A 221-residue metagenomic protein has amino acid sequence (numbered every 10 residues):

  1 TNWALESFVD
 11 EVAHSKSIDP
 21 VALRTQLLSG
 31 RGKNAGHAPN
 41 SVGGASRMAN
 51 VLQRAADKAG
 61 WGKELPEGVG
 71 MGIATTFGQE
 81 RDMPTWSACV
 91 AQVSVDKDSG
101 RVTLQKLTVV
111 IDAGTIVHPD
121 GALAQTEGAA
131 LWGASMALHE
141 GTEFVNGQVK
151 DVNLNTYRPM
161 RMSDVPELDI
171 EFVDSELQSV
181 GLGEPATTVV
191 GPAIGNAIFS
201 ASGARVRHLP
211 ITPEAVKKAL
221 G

Functional and structural regions predicted by a protein language model:
T1, E6-E80, A88-V90, S94-G221: C-terminal catalytic domains of large/alpha subunits in multi-subunit enzymes
